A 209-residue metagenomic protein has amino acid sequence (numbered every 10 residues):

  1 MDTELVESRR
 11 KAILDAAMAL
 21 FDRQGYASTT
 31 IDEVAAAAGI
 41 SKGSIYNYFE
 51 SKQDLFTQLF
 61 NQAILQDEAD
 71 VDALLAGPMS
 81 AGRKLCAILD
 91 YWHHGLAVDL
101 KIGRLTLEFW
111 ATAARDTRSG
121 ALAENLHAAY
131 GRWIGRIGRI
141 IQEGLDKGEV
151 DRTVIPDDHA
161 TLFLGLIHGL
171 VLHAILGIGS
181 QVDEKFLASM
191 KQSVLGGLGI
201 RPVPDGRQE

Functional and structural regions predicted by a protein language model:
M1-S8, A12, P202-E209: N-terminal intrinsically disordered/low-complexity leader segments
R9-A12, A16-D54, Q58-L59: Helix-turn-helix
Q58, D72-I102, P156-F163, L187 (+1 more regions): Hydrophobic alpha-helical connector segments
N61-Q66: Short, basic, alpha-helical segments at the C-terminal edge of helix-turn-helix-like DNA-binding modules
A73, V98-K101, S119-K147, D158-T161 (+1 more regions): Amphipathic alpha-helical packing segments from all-alpha helical-bundle domains
K84, A97-E124: Amphipathic alpha-helical segments used for helix-helix packing
G95-V98, T112-R115, R139-E143, F163-Q181 (+1 more regions): Amphipathic C-terminal alpha-helical segment
E108, V154-H173, A188-S193: Hydrophobic alpha-helical segments that form the core of small-molecule binding pockets and/or dimer interfaces
